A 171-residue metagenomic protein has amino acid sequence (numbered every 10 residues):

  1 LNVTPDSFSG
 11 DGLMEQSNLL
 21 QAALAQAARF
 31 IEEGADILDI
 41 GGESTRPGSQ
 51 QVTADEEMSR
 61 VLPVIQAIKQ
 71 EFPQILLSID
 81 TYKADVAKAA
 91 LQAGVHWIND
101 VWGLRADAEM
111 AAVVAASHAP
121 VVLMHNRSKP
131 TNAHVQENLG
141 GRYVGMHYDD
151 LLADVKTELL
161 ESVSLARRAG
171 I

Functional and structural regions predicted by a protein language model:
L1, F30, G34, D80 (+2 more regions): Conserved, mostly hydrophobic/aromatic
V3-S9, T45-G48, A93, L104-I171: Conserved anion-binding
S7-D11, D36-P63: Glycine-rich, proline-tolerant flexible connector loops at the mouths of alpha/beta enzymes
S9-R29, E56-S59, L104, A108 (+1 more regions): Glycine-rich anion/phosphate-binding loops
A25-G41: Catalytic domains of carbohydrate-active enzymes, especially glycoside hydrolases
D36-D39, S78, N99-D100, V122-L123: Conserved beta-strand positions in the central sheet of alpha/beta enzyme cores
Q50-I79, A84-K88, A115-N126: Alpha-helix-loop-beta-strand connector modules within alpha/beta enzyme cores
